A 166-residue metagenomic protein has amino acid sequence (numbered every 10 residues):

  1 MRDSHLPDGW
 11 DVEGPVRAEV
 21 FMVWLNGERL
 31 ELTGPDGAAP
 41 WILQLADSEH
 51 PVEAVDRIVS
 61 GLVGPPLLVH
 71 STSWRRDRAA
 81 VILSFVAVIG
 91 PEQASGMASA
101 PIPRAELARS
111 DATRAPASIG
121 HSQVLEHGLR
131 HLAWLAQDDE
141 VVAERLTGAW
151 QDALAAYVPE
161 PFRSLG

Functional and structural regions predicted by a protein language model:
M1-V16, F21-N26, W150-D152, P159-G166: Actinobacteria-biased recognition of intrinsically disordered, low-complexity terminal regions
P7, V12-G64, R78-A80, A100-A115: Conserved Nudix-box catalytic region and its N-terminal flanking loop in Nudix hydrolases and closely related
T33-L43, R75-G166: Nudix hydrolase/Nudix homology domain
L62-S73: A short coil-to-beta-strand element that immediately follows conserved catalytic motifs
